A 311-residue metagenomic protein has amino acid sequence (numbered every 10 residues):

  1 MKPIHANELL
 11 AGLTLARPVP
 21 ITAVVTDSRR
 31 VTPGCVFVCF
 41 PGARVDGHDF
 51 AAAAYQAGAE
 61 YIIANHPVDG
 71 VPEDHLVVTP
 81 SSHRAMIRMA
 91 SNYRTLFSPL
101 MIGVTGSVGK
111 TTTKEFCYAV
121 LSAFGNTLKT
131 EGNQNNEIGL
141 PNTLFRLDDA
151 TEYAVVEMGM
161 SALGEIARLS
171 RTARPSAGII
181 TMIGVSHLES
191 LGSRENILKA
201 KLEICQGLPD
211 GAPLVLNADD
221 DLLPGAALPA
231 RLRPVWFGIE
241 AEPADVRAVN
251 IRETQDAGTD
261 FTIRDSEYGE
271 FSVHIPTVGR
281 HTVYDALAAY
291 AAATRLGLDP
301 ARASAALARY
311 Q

Functional and structural regions predicted by a protein language model:
M1-R88, L298-A301, R309: N-terminal leader/targeting and accessory segments in enzymes
A16, V77, L128, V235 (+1 more regions): General small-molecule cofactor/ligand-binding pocket signal
T26-D27, C39-P41, T130-E131, V156-E157 (+2 more regions): Thr-Gly-centered strand-to-loop micro-motif
V31, S82-M86, N136, E240-V246: A short acidic, often aromatic-flanked loop/helix-cap motif at beta-alpha or helix-coil junctions that lines enzyme
A51, K114-Y118, Y290, S304: A generic structural signal for short, well-ordered alpha-helical segments in conserved domains
A64, V68-E73, I179-Q311: Acidic, Mg2+-coordinating active-site environments of NTP-dependent enzymes
A85-A218, L222-R231, L296: Phosphate-binding loop of NTP-binding sites
